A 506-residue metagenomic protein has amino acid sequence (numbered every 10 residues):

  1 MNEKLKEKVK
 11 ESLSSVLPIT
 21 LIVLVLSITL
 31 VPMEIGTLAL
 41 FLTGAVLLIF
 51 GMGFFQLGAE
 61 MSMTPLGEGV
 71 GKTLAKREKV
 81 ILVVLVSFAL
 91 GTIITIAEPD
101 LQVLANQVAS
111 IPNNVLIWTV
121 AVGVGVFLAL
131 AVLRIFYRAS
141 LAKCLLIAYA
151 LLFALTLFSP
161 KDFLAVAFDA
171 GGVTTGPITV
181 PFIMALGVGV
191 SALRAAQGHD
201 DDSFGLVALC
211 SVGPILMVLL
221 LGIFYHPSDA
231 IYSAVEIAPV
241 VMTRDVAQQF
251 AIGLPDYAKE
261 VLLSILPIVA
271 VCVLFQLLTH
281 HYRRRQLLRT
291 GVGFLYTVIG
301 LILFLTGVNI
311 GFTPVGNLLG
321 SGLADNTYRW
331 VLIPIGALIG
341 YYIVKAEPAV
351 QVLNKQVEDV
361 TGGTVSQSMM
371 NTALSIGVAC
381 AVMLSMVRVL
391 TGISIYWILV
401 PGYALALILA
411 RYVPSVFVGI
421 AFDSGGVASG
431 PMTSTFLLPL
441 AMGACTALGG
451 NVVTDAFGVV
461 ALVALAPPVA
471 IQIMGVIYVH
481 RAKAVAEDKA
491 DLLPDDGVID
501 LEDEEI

Functional and structural regions predicted by a protein language model:
M1-S12, V16, G67-I81, A196-L206 (+6 more regions): Intrinsically disordered, low-complexity non-transmembrane regions of multi-pass membrane transporters
N2, A131-L146, D162, R194-P239 (+2 more regions): Juxtamembrane and boundary regions of transmembrane helices in multi-pass small-molecule transporters and channels
K6-E11, M33-T43, A75, V108-I117 (+7 more regions): Interfacial loop-to-helix junctions that mark the boundaries of transmembrane helices in multi-pass membrane
S12-L30, L262-L274, L303: The first (N-terminal) embedded transmembrane alpha-helix
I19-V23, G51, K79-S87, I147-F158 (+7 more regions): Small-residue-rich segments of transmembrane alpha-helices in multi-pass membrane proteins, especially helix faces
V80-L151, R329-A410: Helix-loop-helix junctions within the multi-pass membrane cores of secondary transporters/permeases
F158-V166, V218-H226, F304-G311, M383-L384 (+1 more regions): Hydrophobic alpha-helical transmembrane segments in multi-pass integral membrane proteins
A238-A349: Transmembrane helical segments that form the transport core of multi-pass membrane transport proteins
